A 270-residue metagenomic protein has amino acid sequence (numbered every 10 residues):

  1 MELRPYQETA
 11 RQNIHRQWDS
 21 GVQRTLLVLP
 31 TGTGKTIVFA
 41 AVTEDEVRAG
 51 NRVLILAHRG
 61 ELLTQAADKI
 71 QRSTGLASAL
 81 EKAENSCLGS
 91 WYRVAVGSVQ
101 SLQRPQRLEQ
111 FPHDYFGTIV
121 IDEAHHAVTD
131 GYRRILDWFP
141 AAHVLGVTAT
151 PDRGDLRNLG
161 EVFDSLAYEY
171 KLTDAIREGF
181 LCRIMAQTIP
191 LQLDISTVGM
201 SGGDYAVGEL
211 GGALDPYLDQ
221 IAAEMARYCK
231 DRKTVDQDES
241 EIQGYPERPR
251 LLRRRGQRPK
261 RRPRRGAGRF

Functional and structural regions predicted by a protein language model:
M1-V28: Conserved pre-motif I regulatory segment
G21-T43: Walker A/P-loop
R52-L63, L210-K260: Conserved strand-helix element at the start of the C-terminal RecA-like helicase core
V53, G60-A83: Conserved helix-turn-beta segment of the N-terminal RecA-like "Helicase ATP-binding" lobe in SF1/SF2 helicases
T64, L80-S90, R107, G244 (+1 more regions): Conserved helicase ATPase core of P-loop NTP-dependent helicases/translocases
E84-T118, T129-R134: Conserved helix/coil segment N-terminal to the catalytic DExD/H
G117, H125-Q187: Post-DEXD/H (motif II) to motif III coupling segment of the RecA-like Helicase ATP-binding lobe
L166-E239: Conserved interdomain linker/interface between the two RecA-like ATPase lobes of SF2 helicase motors
